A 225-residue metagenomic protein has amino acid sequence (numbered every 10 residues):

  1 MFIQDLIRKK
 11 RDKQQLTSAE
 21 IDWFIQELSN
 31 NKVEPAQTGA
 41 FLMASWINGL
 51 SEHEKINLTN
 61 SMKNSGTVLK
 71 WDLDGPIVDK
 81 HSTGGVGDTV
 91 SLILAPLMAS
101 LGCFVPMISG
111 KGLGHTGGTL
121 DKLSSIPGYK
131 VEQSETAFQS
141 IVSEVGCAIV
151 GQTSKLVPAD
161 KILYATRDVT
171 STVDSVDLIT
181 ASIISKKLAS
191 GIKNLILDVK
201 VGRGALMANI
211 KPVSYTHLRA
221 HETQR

Functional and structural regions predicted by a protein language model:
M1-G87: Acidic, glycine/proline-rich low-complexity segments that act as flexible tails and inter-domain linkers
F41, L123, L197: Residue-level signal for inorganic ion chemistry
P76-H115: Glycine/serine-rich anion-binding loops at beta->alpha junctions that coordinate negatively charged ligand groups
D79, V105-S109, V131-S134, I149-Q152 (+1 more regions): General beta-strand structural signal in soluble alpha/beta enzymes
L113-Y129: Active-site-proximal loop->helix
I126-V145: A glycine-rich helix N-cap at a beta->alpha junction
S143-S190: Phosphate/diphosphate-binding glycine-rich loops and adjacent basic-rich segments that engage nucleotide
H217-R225: Single conserved hydrophobic/aromatic residue that forms the stacking wall/gate of nucleotide- or nucleobase-binding
